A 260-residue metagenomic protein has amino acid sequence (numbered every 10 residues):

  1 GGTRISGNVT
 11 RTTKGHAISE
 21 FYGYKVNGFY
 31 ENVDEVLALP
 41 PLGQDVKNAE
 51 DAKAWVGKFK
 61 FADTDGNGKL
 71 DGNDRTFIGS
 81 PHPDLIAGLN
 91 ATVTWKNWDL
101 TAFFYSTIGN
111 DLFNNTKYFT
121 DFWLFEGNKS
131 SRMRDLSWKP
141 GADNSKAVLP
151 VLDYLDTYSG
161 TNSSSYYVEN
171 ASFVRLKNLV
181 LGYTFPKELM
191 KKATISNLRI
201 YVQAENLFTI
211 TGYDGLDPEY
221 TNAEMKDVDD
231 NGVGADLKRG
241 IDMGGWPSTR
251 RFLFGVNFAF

Functional and structural regions predicted by a protein language model:
G1-G79, E205-L207, G212-G215: Conserved small-residue
R4-D34, L136-N144, T161, T211-F260: C-terminal beta-signal and terminal closure region of outer-membrane beta-barrel proteins
L85, K96-W98, S172, T194-L198 (+1 more regions): Outer-envelope beta-barrel architecture signal
G88-N90, N178-G182, L253-G255: Membrane-embedded beta-strand positions in outer-membrane beta-barrel channels/transporters
T94, Y105-T107, Q203-L207, A259: Outer-membrane beta-barrel pore domains and translocons
N97-T101, E188-L189: Repeated loop/turn-to-beta-strand initiation elements of outer-membrane beta-barrel proteins
A102, I200-V202, V256: Membrane-embedded beta-strand positions of outer-membrane beta-barrel proteins
G109-R199, Q203-E205, N222, D227: Extracytoplasmic gating/loop element in the C-terminal half of outer-membrane beta-barrel translocons and assembly
